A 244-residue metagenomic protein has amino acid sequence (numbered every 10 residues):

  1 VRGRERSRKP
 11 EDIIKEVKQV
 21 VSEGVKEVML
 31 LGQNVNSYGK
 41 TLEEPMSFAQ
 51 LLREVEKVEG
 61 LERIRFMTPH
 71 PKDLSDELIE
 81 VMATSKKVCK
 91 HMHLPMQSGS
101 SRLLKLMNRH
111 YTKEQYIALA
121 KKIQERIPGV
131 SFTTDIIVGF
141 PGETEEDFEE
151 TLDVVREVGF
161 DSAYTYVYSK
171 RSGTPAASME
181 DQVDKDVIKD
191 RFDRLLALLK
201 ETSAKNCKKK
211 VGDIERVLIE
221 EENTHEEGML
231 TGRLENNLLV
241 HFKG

Functional and structural regions predicted by a protein language model:
V1, I14, K18-S22, K26-M29 (+1 more regions): N-terminal pre-triad scaffold of radical SAM enzymes
V1-E11: Canonical Radical SAM [4Fe-4S] cluster-binding loop centered on the CxxxCxxC motif and its immediate flanking residues
I13-V17, I79, E145-D153: Short, acidic/polar
S22-E145, R156: Conserved SAM/AdoMet-binding glycine-rich loop
G39-G60, M107-H110, K170-E201: Radical SAM enzyme [4Fe-4S]-AdoMet core and its adjacent flexible, acidic and glycine-rich loops/tails across
L94, D135, V155, A163 (+2 more regions): Hydrophobic, well-ordered secondary-structure elements that form the walls of internal hydrophobic environments
S162-S169: Internal alpha/beta loop-helix hairpins
S178-G244: Terminal RNA-binding accessory module
